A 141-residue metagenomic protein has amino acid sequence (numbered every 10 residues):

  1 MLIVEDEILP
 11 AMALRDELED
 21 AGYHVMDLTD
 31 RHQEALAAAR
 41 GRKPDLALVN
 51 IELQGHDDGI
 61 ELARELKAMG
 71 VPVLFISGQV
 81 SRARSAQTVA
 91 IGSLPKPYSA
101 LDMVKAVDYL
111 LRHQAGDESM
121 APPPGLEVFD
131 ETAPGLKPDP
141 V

Functional and structural regions predicted by a protein language model:
E5: Conserved acidic carboxylate
M12-D20: Charged docking surfaces used in two-component/phosphorelay signaling
R15, L28-L46, I51: Acidic, metal-coordinating helix/loop segments flanking the phosphotransfer/catalytic sites of two-component signaling
V49-K67: Conserved phosphotransfer microenvironments
I76-S77: Hydrophobic/aromatic residues positioned on beta-strands within the core alpha/beta folds
K96: A Lys-centered signature of the CheY-like receiver
S99: Receiver (REC) domain switch/active-site region of two-component response regulators
H113-V141: CheY-like receiver
